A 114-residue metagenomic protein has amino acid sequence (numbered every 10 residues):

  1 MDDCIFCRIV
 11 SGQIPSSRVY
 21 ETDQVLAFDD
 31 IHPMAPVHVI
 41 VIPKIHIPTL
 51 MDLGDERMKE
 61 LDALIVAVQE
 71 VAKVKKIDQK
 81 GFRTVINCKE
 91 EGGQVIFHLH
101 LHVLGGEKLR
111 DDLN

Functional and structural regions predicted by a protein language model:
M1-N114: HIT superfamily nucleotide-processing domains
